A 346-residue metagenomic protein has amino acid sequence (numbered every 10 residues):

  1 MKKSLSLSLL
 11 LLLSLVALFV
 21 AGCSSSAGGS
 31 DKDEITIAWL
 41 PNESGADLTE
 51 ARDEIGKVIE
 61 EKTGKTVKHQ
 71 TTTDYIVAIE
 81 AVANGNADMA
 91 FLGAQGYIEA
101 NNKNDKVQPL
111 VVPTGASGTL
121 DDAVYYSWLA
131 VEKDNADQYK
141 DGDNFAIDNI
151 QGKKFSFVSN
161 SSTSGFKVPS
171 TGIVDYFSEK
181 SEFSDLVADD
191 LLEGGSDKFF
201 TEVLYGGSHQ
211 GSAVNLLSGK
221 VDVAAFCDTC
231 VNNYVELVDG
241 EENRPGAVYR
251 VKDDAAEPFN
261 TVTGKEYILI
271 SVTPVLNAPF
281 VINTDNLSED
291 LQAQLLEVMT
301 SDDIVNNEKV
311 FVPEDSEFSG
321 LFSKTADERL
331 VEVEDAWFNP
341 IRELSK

Functional and structural regions predicted by a protein language model:
F19-G22: C-terminal motif of bacterial Sec signal peptides marking the signal peptidase cleavage site
S24-S26: Bacterial signal peptide processing site
S30-A46, K65-T71, K153-S156: Short, well-ordered beta-strand elements
D33-I35, W39, E43-E54, I282 (+1 more regions): An extracytoplasmic/periplasmic, membrane-proximal ligand-sensing/linker region
P41, T71-Y75, N86-I98, N102-K106 (+5 more regions): Beta->alpha turn/N-cap motifs
P41, V124-K140, S271-E289: A bilobed periplasmic-binding-protein/Venus flytrap-type ligand-binding module shared by bacterial periplasmic
P113-K180: A conserved helix-loop-strand patch within extracytoplasmic ligand-binding domains of the periplasmic binding
G165-S288: Pocket-lining segment of extracytoplasmic ligand-binding domains
